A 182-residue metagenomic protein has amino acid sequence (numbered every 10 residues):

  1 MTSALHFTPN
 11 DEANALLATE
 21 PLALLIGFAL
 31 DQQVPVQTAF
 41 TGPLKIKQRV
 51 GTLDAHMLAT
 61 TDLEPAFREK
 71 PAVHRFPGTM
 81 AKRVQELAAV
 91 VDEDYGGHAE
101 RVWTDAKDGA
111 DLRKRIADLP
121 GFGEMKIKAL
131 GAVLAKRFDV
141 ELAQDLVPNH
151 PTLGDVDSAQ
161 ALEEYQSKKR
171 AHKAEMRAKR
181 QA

Functional and structural regions predicted by a protein language model:
M1-A15, T19, K107-D118, E124-A182: C-terminal accessory module of base-excision DNA glycosylases/AP lyases that mediates lesion recognition and DNA
E12-A23, Q33-Q37, H74-T79: Structural motif
L25-A29: Short, aromatic/basic-rich helix-turn unit that serves as a nucleic-acid recognition element
Q32-T41, V91-G97, F138-L142: Short helix-capping/linker segments at secondary-structure and domain boundaries
T38-T41, L53, L58, T79 (+1 more regions): Alpha-helix N-cap and coil->helix boundary residues
I46-D118: Alpha-helical ds-nucleic-acid-binding substructure associated with the helix-hairpin-helix region of base-excision DNA
